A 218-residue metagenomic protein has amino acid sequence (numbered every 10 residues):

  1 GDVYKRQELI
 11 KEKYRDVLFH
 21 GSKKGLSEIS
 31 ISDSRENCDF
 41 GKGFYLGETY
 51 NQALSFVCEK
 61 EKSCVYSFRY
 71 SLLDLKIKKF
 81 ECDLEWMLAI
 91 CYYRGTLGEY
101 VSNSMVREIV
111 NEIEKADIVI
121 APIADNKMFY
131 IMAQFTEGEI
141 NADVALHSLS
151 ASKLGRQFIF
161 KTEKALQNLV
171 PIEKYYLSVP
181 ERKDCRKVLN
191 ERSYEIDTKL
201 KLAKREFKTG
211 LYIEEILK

Functional and structural regions predicted by a protein language model:
G1-Y4: Short, small-residue-biased leader/transition segments that mark boundaries at the very start of proteins
E8-D16, I31-K42, E48-V110: ADP-ribosyltransferase catalytic core
G21-E28: Short polar catalytic/cofactor-binding loops
K42-Y45, V119-A121: Short cationic amphipathic helices and targeting signals
L72-K218: Active-site and NAD+-binding cores of ADP-ribose-processing enzymes
